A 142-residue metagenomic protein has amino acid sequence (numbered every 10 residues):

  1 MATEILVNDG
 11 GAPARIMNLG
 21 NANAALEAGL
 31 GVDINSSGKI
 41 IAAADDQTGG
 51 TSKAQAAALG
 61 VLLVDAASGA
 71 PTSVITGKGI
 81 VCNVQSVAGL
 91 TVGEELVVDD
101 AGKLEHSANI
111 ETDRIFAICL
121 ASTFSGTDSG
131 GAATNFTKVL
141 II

Functional and structural regions predicted by a protein language model:
A2-I142: Glycine-anchored, exposed beta-strand/edge motif detector
